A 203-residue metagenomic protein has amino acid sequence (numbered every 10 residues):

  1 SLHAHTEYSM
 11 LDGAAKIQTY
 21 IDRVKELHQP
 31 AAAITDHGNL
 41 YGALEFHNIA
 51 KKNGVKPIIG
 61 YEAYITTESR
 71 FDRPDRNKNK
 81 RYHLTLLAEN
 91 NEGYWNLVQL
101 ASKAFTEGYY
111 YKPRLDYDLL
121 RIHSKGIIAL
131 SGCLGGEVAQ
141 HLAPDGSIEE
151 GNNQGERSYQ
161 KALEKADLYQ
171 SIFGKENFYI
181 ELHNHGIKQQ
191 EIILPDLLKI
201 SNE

Functional and structural regions predicted by a protein language model:
S1-E203: Phosphodiester-processing cores and adjacent nucleic acid-binding clamps
